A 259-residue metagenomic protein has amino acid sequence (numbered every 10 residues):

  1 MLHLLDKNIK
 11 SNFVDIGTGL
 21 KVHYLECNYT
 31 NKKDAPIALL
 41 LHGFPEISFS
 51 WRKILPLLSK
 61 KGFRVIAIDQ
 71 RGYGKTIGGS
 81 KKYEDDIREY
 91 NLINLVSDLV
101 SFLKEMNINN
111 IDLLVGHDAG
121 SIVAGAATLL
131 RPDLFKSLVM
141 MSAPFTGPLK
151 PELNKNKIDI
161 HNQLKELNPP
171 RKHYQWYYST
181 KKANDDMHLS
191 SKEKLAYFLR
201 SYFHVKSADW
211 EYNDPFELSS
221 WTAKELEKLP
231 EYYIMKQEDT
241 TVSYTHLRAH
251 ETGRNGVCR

Functional and structural regions predicted by a protein language model:
M1-N12: An N-terminal hydrophobic leader/cap segment in hydrolases
L5, G17, K60, Q70-G116 (+4 more regions): Active-site loop/oxyanion-hole signature of alpha/beta-hydrolase fold enzymes
T18-C27: A short loop-to-beta-strand scaffold at the N-terminal edge of the catalytic core in hydrolase folds
Y29-G79: Conserved HGGG/HGGXW glycine-rich cap/lid loop of the alpha/beta-hydrolase fold
S121-L130: Short glycine-enriched nucleophile-adjacent loop and the immediately C-terminal alpha-helix near the catalytic center
S137-L189: A catalytic-pocket lid/entrance helix-loop region that shapes and gates access to the active site across common
Y197-A208, L247-R248: Helix-loop "lid/cap" segments that line or gate small-molecule binding pockets
H246-C258: Single conserved hydrophobic/aromatic residue that forms the stacking wall/gate of nucleotide- or nucleobase-binding
